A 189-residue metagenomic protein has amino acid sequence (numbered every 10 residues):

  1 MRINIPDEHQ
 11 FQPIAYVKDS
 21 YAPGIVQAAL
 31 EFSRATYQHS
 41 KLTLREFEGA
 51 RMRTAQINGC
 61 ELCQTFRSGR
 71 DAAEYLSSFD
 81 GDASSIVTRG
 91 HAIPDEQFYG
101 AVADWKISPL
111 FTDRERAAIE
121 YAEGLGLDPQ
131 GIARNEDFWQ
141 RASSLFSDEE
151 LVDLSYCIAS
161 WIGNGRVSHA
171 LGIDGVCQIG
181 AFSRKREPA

Functional and structural regions predicted by a protein language model:
M1-A189: Hydrophobic alpha-helical segments
